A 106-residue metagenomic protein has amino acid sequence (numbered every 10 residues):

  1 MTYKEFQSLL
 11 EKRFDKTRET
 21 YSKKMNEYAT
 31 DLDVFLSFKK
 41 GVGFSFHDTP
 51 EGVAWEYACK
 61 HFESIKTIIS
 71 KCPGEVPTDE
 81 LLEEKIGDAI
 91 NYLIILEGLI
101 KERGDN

Functional and structural regions predicted by a protein language model:
M1-N106: Intrinsically disordered, low-complexity regulatory regions that flank transcription factor DNA-binding cores
